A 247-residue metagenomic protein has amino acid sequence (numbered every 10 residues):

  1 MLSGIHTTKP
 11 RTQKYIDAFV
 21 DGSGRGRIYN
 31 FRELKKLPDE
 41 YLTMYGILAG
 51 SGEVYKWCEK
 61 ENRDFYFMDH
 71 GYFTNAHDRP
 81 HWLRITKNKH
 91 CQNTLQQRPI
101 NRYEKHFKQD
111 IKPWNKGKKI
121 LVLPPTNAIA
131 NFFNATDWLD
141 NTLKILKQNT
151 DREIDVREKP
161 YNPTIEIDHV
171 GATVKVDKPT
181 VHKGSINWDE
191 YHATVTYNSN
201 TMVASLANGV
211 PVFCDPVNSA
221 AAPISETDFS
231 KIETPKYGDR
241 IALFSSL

Functional and structural regions predicted by a protein language model:
M1-Y41, A128-I129: N-terminal pre-catalytic "stem/leader" segment of glycosyltransferase-like enzymes
G4-P10, N30-F31, T43-A49, D69-H70 (+2 more regions): Structural motif
R11-F19, S51-G52, A135-Q148: Well-ordered, non-membrane alpha-helical segments in soluble/globular domains
G24-D78: Extended catalytic core of nucleotide-activated donor transferases of GT-like folds
Y29-K36, A49-G50, K147, R152-N208 (+1 more regions): Donor nucleotide-activated moiety binding/catalytic core segment of transferases that use nucleotide-activated donors
I47-G50, G71-T74, P125-I129, P160-P163 (+2 more regions): Short, solvent-exposed loop/turn segments at secondary-structure junctions
R79-G117, N131, A222-L247: Leloir-type glycosyltransferase catalytic cores
N115-E166: Conserved catalytic-core segment of nucleotide-activated headgroup transferases in glycan assembly
